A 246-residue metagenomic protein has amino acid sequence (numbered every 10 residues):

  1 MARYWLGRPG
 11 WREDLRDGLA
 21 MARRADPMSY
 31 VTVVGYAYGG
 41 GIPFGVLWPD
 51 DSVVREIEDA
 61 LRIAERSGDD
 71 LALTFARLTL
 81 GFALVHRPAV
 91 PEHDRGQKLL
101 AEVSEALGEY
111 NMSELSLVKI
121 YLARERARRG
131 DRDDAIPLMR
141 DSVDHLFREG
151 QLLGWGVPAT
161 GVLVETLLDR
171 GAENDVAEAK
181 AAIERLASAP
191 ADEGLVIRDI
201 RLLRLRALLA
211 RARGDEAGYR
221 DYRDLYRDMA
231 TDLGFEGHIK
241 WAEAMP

Functional and structural regions predicted by a protein language model:
M1-V162, T166-A177: Extended non-membrane alpha-helical scaffolds
V157-T160, E165-T166, G171-P246: C-terminal non-catalytic interaction modules
